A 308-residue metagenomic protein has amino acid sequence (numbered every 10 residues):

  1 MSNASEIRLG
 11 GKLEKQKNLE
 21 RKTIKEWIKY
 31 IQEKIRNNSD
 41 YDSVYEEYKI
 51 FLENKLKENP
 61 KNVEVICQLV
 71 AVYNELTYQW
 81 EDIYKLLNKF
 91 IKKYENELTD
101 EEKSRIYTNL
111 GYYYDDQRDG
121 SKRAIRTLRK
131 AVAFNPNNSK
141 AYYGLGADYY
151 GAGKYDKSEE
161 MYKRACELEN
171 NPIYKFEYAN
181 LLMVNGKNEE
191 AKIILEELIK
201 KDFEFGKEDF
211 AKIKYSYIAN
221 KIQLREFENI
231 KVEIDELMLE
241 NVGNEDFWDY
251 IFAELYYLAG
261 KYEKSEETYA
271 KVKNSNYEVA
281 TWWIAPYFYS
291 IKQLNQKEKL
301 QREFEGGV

Functional and structural regions predicted by a protein language model:
Q32, A71, Y112, A147 (+4 more regions): Residue-level recognition of tetratricopeptide repeat
N62, E97, K103, N138 (+4 more regions): Residue-level recognition of tetratricopeptide repeat
V65, I106, A141, Y174-K175 (+4 more regions): TPR alpha-solenoid repeat register
N74, T108, D115-D116, Y150 (+3 more regions): Position-specific recognition of the canonical hydrophobic site in helix A of tetratricopeptide repeat
T77-Y78, R118-D119, G153, G186 (+3 more regions): Residue-level detector of the short coil/turn that links helix A to helix B within each tetratricopeptide repeat
